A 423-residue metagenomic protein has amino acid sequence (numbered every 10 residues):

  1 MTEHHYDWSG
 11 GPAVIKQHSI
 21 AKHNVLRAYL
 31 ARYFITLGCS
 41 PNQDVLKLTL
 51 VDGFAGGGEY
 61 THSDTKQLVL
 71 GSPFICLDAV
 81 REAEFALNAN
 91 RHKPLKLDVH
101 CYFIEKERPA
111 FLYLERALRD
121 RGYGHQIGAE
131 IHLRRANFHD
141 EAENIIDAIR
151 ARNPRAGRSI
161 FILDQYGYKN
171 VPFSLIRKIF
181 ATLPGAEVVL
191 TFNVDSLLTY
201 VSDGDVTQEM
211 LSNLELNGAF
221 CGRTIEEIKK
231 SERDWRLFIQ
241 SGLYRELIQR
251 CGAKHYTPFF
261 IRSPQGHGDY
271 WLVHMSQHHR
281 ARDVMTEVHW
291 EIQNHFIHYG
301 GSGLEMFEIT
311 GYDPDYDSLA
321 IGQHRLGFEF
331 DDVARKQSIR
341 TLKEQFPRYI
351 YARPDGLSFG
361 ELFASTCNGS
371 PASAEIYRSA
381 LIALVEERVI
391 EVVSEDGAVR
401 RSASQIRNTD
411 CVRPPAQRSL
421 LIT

Functional and structural regions predicted by a protein language model:
T2-V45, T65-K66: Class I SAM-dependent methyltransferase Rossmann-like catalytic core, especially the SAM/SAH-binding loop
A31-I145, A372-S379, A383: SAM cofactor-binding core of SAM-dependent methyltransferases, primarily the Rossmann-like beta-alpha-beta module
A142-P154, R177: Short amphipathic alpha-helix with an adjacent loop that forms part of the alpha/beta core around
Y168-K178: A short, conserved alpha-helix within the catalytic core of class I
P184-S196: Conserved beta-strand signature within the Rossmann-like core of class I S-adenosyl-L-methionine
V206-P264: A conserved mid-domain beta-alpha-beta active-site/ligand-binding segment of alpha/beta enzyme cores
W271-R282: Conserved beta strand-loop-helix elements of the APE1-like EEP
E287-T423: C-terminal target-recognition/interaction regions appended to catalytic cores
